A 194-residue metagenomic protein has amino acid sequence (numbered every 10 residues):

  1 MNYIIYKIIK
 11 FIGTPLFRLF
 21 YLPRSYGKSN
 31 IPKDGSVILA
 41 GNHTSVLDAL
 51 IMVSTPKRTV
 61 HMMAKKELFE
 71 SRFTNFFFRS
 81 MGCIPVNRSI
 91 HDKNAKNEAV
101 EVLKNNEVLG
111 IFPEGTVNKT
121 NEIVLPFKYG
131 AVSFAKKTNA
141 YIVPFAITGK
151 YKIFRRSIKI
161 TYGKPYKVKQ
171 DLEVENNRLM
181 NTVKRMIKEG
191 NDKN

Functional and structural regions predicted by a protein language model:
M1-L22: N-terminal membrane-anchoring alpha-helices
I4, K96-N194: Non-catalytic C-terminal accessory region of glycerolipid acyltransferases and related lyso-lipid remodeling enzymes
F11, R18, K33-I90: Catalytic core of membrane glycerolipid acyltransferases/transacylases, capturing the structured, soluble-facing
R18-Y26, I90-K93, P144: Short gly/ser/thr-rich secondary-structure transition/capping motifs
Y21, V60, I158-I160: Small-molecule pocket liners
S25-Y26, I84-N87, V168: Short acidic-hydrophobic, aromatic-tinged amphipathic segments that line or gate anion-handling sites
G27, M62-A64, P85, P144 (+1 more regions): Structural signal for conserved beta-strand scaffold positions within catalytic alpha/beta enzyme cores
K28-P32: Glycine-rich helix-loop-beta junction characteristic of Rossmann-like nucleotide cofactor-binding loops
